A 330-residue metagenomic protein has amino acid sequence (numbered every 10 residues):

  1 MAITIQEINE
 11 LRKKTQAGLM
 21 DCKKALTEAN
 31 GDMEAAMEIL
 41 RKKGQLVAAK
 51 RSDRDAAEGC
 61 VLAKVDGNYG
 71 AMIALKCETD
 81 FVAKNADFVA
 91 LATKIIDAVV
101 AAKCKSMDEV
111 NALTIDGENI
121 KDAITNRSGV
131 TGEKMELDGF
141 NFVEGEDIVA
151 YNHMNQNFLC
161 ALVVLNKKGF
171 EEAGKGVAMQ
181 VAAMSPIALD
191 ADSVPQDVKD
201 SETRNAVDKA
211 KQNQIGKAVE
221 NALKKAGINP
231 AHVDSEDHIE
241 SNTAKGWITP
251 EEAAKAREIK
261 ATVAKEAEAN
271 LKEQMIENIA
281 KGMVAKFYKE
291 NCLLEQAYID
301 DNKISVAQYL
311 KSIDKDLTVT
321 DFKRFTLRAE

Functional and structural regions predicted by a protein language model:
A2-E330: N-terminal assembly/interaction segments in proteins that build large macromolecular machines
